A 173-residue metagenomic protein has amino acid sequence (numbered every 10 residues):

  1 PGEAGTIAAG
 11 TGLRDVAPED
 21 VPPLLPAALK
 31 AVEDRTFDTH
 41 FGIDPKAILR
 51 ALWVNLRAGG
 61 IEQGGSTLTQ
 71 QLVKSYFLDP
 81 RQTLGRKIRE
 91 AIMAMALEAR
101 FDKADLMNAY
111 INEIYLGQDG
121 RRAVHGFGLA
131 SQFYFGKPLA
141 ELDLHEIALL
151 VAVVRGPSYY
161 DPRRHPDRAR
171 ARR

Functional and structural regions predicted by a protein language model:
P1-R173: Juxtamembrane regions of bacterial inner-membrane/periplasmic proteins, predominantly the peptidoglycan biogenesis
